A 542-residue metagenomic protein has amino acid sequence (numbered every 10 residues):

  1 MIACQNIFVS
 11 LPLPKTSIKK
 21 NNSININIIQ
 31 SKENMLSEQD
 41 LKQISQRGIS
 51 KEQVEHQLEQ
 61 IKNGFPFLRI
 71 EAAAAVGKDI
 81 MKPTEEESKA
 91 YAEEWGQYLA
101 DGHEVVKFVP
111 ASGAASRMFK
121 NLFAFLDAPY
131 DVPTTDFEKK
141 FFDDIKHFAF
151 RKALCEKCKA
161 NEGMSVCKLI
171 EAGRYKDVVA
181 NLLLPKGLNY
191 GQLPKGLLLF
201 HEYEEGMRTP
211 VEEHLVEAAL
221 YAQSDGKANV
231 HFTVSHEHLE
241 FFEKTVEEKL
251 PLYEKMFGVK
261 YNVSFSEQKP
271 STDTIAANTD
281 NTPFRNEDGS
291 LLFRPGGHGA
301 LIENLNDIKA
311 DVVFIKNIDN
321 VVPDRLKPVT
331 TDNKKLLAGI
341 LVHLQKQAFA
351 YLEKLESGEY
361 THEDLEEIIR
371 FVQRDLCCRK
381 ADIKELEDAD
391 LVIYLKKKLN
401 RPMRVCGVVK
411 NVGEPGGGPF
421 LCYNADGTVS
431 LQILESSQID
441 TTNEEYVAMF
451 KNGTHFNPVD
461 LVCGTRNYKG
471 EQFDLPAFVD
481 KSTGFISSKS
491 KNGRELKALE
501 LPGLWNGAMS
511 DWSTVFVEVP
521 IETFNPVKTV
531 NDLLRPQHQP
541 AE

Functional and structural regions predicted by a protein language model:
S10-N34: Short, Lys/Arg-enriched N-terminal segments with co-localized hydrophobic residues within the first ~10-30 amino acids
L36-G77: N-terminal regions that are enriched for targeting/export leaders and immediately downstream pro/stem segments
I44, I70-M118, F123-V412, L421-I433 (+3 more regions): Domain-scale recognition of functional cores that engage charged ligands
I170-A172, D319, K334-Q373, F450-E542: Conserved catalytic alpha/beta cores of large enzymes that bind or transform nucleotide phosphates and polynucleotides
V313, Y423-P458, N467, T483-S487: C-terminal, active-site-flanking charged/polar segments
